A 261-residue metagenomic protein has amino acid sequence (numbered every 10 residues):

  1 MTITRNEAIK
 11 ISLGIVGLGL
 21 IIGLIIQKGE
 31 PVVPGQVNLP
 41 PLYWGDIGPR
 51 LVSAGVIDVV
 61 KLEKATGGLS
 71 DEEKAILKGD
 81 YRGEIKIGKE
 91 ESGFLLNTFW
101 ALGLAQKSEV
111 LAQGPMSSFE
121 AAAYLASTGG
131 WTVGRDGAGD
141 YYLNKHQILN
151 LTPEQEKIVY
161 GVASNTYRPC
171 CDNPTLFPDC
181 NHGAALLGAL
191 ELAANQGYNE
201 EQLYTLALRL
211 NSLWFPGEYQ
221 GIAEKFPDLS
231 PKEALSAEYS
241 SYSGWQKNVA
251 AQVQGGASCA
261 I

Functional and structural regions predicted by a protein language model:
M1-I15: N-terminal Sec-pathway targeting helices
R5-N6, D71, A75, S127 (+2 more regions): Polar/charged alpha-helical tracts
S12-L24: Hydrophobic membrane-insertion alpha-helices, especially the h-region of bacterial N-terminal signal peptides
I22-V33: Membrane-interface motif at the C-terminal end of an N-terminal transmembrane signal
G23-I25, G114, G255: Amphipathic, positively biased hydrophobic alpha-helical segments used for protein targeting and membrane insertion
Q36-A184, N199-Q202: Acidic/His-rich structured neighborhood in mature extracellular/periplasmic domains
R168-P169, P178, A184-I261: A cross-kingdom marker for long, charged
